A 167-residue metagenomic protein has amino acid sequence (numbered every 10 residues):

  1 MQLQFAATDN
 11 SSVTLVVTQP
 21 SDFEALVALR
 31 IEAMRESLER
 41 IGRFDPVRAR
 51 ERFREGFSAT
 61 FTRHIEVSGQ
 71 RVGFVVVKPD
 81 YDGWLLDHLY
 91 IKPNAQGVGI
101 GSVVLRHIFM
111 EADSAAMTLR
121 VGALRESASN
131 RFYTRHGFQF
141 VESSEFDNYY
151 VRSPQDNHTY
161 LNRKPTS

Functional and structural regions predicted by a protein language model:
V13-A28: A short beta-loop-alpha structural element at the N-terminal edge of CoA-dependent acyl/N-acetyltransferase catalytic
I31-R54: Conserved GNAT-fold acetyl-CoA-binding loop/helix
R54-H64, R71-G73: A short helix-loop-beta-strand connector motif used in the catalytic cores of GNAT acetyltransferases and, in some
Q70-K78, L85-Y90: Conserved beta-strand in the GNAT
D82-P93, L119-G122: Conserved acetyl-CoA binding element of GNAT-fold acetyltransferases
I91, G97-M110, T134-R135: Conserved acetyl-CoA-binding loop-helix of GNAT-fold acetyltransferases
S102, R125-Y149: Conserved active-site alpha-helix within GNAT-family acetyltransferase domains
A112-L124: Conserved GNAT acetyl-CoA-binding A-motif
